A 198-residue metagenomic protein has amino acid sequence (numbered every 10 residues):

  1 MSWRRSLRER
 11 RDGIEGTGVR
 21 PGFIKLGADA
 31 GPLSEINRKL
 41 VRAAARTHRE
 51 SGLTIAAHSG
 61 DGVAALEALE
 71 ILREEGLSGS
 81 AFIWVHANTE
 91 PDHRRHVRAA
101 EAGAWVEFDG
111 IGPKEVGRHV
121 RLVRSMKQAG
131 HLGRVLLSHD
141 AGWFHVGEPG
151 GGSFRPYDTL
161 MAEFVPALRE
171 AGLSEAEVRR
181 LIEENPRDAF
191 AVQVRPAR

Functional and structural regions predicted by a protein language model:
M1-E50, T54, W105, I111-P113: Active-site gating/metal-coordination segments in enzymes
E35-R38, V63-G76, H93-A100: Distinct, well-ordered alpha-helical segments
H48, V106, D140, V178 (+1 more regions): Divalent metal-coordination and catalytic microenvironments
S51-T54, R73-A81, R98-E107, H131-G133: Glycine-enriched alpha-helix->loop->beta-strand junction motifs that scaffold or abut catalytic
T54-G60, A81-T89, G110-I111: Catalytic beta/alpha-barrel core
H86-E90, F108-R124: Active-site glycine- and acidic-residue-rich loops that bind and position anionic ligands or nucleotide-like cofactors
D109-G110, H131-F154, V178-L181: Short acidic/histidine-rich active-site segments
D158-R198: Mid-to-C-terminal alpha-helical segments outside catalytic/metal-binding sites
